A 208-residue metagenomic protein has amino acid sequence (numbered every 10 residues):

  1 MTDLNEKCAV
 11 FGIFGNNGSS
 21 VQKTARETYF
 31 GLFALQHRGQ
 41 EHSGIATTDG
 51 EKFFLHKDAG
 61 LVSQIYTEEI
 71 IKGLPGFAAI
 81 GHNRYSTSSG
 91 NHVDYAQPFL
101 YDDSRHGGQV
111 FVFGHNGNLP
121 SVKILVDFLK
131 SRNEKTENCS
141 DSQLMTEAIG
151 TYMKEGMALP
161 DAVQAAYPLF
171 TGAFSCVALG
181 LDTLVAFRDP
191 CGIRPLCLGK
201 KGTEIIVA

Functional and structural regions predicted by a protein language model:
M1-A208: Conserved short alpha-helical segments that host acidic/polar catalytic motifs at enzyme active sites
